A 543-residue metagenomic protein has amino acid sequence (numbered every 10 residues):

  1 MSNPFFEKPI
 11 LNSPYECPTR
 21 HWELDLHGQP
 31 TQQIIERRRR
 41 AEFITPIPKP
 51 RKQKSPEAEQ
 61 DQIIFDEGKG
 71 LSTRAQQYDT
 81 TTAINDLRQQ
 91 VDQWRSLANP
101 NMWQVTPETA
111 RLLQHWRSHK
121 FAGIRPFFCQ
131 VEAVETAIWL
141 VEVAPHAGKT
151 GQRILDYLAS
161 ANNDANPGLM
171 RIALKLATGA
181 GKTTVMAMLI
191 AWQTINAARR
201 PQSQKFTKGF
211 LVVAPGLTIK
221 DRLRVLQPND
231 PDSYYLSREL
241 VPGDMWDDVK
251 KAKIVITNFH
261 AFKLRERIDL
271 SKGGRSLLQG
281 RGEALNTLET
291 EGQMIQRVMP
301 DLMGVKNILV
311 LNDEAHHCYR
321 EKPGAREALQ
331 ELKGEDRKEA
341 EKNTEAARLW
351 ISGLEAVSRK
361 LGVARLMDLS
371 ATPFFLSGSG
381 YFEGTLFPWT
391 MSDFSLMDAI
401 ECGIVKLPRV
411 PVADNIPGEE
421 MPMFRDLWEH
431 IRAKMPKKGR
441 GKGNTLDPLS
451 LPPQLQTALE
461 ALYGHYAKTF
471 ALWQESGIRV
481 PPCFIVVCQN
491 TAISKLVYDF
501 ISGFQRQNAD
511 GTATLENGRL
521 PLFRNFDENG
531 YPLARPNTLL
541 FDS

Functional and structural regions predicted by a protein language model:
M1-S543: RecA-like P-loop NTPase motor core of helicase/translocase proteins
